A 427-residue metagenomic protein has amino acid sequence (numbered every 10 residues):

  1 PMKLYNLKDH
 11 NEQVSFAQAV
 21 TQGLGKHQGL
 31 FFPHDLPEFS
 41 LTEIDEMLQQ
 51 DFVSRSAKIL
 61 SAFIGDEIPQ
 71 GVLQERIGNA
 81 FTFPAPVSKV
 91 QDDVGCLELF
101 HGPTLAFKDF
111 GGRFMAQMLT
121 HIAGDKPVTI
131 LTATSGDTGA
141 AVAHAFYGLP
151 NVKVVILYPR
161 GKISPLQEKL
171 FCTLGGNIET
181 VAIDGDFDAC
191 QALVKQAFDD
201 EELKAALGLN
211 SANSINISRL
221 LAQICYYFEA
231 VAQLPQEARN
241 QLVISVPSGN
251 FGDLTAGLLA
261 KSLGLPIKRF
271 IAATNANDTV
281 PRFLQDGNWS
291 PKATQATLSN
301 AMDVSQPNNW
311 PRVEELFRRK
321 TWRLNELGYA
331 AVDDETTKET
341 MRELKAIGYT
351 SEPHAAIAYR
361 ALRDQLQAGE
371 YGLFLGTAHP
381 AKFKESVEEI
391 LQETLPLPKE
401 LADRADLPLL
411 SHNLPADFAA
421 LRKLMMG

Functional and structural regions predicted by a protein language model:
P1-G427: PLP-dependent amino-acid enzyme catalytic core
